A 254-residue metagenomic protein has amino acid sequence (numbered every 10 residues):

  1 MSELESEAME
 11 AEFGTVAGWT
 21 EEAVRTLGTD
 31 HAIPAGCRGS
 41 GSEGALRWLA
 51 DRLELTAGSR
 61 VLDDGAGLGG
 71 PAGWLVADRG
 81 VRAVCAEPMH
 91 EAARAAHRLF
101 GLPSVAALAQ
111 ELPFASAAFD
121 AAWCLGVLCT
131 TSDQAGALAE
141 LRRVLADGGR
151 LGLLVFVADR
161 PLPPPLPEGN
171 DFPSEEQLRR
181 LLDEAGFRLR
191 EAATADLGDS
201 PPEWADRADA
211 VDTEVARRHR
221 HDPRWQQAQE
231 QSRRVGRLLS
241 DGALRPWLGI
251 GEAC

Functional and structural regions predicted by a protein language model:
M1-D30: N-terminal, positively charged/glycine-rich alpha-helical extensions of SAM-dependent methyltransferases
G39-A57: Conserved alpha-helix/loop element of class I SAM-dependent methyltransferases that forms part of the SAM/SAH-binding
R60-E111: Class I SAM-dependent methyltransferase SAM/SAH-binding core
W123: A conserved beta-strand element that flanks and buttresses the S-adenosyl-L-methionine
A135-R150: A short glycine-rich, Lys/Arg-flanked "PGG" loop and its adjoining helix->strand segment in the class I
G152-D171: Short, glycine-/aromatic-enriched active-site segment of Class I SAM-dependent methyltransferases
D171-G186, A192: Short alpha-helix
A193-C254: Conserved Class I S-adenosyl-L-methionine
